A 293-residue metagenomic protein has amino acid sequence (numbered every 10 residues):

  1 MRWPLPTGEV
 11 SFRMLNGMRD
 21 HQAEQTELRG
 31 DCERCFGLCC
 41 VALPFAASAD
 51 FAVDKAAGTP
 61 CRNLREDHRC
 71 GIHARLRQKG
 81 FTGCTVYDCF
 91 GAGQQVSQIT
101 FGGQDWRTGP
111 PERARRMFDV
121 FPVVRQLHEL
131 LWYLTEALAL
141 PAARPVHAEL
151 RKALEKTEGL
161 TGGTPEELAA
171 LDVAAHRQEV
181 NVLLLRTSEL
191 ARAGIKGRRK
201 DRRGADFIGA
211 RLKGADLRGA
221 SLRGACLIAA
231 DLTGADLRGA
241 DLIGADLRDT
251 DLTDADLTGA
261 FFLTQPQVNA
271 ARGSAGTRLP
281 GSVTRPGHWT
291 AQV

Functional and structural regions predicted by a protein language model:
V10-L171, A175-E179, L183-G194: Hydrophobic scaffolds flanking metal-cofactor catalytic centers in soluble metalloenzymes
L185, R192-V293: Tandem repeat scaffolds
